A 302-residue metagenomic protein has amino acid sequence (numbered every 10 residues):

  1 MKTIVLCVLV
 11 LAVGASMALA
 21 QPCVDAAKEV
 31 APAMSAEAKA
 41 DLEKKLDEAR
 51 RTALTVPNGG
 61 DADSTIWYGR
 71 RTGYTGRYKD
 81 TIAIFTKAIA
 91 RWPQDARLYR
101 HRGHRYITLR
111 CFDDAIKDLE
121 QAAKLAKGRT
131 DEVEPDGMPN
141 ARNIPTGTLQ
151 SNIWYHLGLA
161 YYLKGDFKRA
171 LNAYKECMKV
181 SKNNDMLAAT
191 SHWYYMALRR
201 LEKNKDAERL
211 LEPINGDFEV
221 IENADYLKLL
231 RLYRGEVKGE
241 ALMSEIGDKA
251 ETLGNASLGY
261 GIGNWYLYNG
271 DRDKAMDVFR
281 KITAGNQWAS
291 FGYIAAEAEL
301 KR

Functional and structural regions predicted by a protein language model:
L19-W67, Y74-T75: N-terminal leader/linker segments that initiate helical-solenoid repeat arrays
P57-G59, P93, K127, T148 (+4 more regions): Short coil turns that delineate tetratricopeptide repeat
R70, H104, L159, M196-R199 (+2 more regions): Residue-level recognition of tetratricopeptide repeat
